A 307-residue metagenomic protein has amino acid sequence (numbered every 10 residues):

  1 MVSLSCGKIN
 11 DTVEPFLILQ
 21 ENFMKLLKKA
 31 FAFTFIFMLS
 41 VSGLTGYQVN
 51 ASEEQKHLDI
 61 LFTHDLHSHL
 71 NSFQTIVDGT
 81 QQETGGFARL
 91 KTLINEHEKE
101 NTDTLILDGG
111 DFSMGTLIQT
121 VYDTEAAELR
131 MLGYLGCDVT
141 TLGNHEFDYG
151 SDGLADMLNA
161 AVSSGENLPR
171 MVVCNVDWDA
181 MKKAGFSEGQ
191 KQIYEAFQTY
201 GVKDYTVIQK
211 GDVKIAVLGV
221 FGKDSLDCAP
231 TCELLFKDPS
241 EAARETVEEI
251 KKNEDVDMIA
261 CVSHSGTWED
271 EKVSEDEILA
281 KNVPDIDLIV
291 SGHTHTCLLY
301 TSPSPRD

Functional and structural regions predicted by a protein language model:
C6-F23: Short, Lys/Arg-enriched N-terminal segments with co-localized hydrophobic residues within the first ~10-30 amino acids
K25-F31: Bacterial N-terminal signal peptides that target proteins for export
T34-S42: Bacterial N-terminal signal peptides
G43-E53: Sec-dependent signal peptide cleavage junction
S52-S302: Acidic, metal/ion-coordinating pockets
P303-D307: A short, hydrophobic C-terminal helix/tail in secreted or cell-surface proteins
